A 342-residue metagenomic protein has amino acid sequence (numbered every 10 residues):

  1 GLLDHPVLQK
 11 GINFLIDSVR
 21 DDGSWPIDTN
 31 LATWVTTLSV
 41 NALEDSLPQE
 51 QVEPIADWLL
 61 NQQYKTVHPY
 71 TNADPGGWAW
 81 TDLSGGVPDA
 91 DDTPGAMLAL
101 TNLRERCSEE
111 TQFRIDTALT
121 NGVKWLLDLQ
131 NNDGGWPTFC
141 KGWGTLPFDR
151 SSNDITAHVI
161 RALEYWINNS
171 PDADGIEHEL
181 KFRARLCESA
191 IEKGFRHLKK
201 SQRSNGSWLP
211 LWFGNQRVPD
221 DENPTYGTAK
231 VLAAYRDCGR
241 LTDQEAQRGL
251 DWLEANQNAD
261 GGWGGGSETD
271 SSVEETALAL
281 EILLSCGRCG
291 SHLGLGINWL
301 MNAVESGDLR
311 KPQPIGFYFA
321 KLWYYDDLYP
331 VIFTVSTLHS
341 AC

Functional and structural regions predicted by a protein language model:
G1-N13, D21-K124, D128-R196, K200-D251 (+1 more regions): An alpha-helical repeat/solenoid feature that recognizes helix-turn-helix modules
